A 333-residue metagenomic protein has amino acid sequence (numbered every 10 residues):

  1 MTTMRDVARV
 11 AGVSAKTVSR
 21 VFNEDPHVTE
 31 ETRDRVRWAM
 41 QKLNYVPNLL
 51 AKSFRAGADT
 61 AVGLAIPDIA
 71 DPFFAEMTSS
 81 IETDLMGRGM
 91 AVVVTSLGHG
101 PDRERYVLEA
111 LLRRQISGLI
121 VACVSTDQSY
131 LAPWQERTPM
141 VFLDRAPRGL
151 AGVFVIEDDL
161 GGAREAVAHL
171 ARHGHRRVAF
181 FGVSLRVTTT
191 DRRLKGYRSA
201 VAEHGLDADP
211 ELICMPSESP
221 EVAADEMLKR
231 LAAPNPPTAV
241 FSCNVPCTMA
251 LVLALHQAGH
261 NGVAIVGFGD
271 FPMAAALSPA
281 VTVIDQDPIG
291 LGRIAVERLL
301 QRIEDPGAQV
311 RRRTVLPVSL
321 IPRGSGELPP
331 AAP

Functional and structural regions predicted by a protein language model:
M1, V10, K42, T83-R88 (+3 more regions): Bacterial carbohydrate/catabolite-sensing allosteric modules
M1-T60, P330: N-terminal helix-turn-helix DNA-binding module of bacterial transcription factors
T17-R20, F54-A70, H169, R177-S184: Short beta-strand segments enriched in small/hydrophobic residues
Y45-A110, R114-S117, K195-R198, A202 (+1 more regions): Amphipathic helical "hinge" segments at domain boundaries
A51, R105-L108, A132, V167 (+1 more regions): Short hydrophobic/charged patches on amphipathic alpha-helices used for structural packing and interfaces
G98-P101, A122-D127, V245-P246: Short beta->alpha connector loops
G118-Y130, F142-A151: Acidic, Gly/Pro-rich loop/turn segments at junctions of secondary structure
S129-R137: Catalytic-core regions built around general acid/base machinery
